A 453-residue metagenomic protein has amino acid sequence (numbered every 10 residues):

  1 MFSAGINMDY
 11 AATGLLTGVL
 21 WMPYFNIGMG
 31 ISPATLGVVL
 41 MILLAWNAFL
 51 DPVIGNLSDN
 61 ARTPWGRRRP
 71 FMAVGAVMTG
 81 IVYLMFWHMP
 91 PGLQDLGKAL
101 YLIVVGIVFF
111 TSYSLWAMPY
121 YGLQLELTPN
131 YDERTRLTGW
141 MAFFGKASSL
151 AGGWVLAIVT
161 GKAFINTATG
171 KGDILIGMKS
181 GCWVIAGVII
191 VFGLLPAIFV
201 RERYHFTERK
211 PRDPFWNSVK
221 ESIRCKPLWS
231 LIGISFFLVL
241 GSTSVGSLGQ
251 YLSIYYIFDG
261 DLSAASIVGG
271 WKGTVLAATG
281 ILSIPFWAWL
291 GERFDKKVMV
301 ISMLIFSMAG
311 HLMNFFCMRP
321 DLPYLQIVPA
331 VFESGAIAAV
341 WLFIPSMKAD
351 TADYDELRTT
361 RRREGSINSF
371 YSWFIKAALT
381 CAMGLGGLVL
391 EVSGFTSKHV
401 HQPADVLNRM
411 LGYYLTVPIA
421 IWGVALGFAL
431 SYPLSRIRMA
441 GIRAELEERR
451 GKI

Functional and structural regions predicted by a protein language model:
M1-I453: Membrane-embedded alpha-helical bundles of multi-pass transporters/translocases, especially carrier/permease families
